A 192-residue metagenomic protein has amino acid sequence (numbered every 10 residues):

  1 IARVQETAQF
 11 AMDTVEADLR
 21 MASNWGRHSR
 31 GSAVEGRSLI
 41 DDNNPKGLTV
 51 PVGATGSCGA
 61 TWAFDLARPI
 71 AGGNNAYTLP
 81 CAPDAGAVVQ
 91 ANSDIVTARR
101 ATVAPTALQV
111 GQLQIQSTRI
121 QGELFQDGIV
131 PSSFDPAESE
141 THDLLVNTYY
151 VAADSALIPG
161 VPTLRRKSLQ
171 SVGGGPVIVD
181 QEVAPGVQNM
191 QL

Functional and structural regions predicted by a protein language model:
I1-M12: Membrane-proximal amphipathic alpha-helices that sit immediately adjacent to an N-terminal transmembrane/signal-anchor
A11-L192: N-terminal pilin/flagellin-like segments and related low-complexity appendage regions
